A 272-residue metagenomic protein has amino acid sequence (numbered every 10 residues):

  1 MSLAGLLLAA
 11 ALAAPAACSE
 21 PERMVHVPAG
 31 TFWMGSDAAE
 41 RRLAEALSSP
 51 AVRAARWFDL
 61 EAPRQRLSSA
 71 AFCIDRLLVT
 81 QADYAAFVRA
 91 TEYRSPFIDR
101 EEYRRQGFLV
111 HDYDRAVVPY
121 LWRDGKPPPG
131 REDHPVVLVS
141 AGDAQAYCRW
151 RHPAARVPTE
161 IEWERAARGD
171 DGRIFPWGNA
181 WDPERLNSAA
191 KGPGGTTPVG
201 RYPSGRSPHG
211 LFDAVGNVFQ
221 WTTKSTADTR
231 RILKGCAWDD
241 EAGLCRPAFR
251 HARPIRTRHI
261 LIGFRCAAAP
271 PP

Functional and structural regions predicted by a protein language model:
M1-A4: Bacterial N-terminal signal peptides that target proteins for export
L7-L8, L12: Hydrophobic helical h-region of N-terminal Sec-dependent signal peptides in bacterial secretory/periplasmic proteins
A17-S19, R149, R165, A267: Sequence contexts marking disulfide-bonded cysteines in secreted/extracellular proteins
C18-H26: GGW-centered surface loops in extracellular recognition modules
H26-V27, W33, A38-R42, A46-R56 (+1 more regions): Functional-site microenvironments in short loops/helix caps that host divalent-cation chemistry
F72, V79, A85-F97, C148-P153: Short capping motifs at secondary-structure boundaries
I260-P272: Short, structured beta-strand segments at or near domain termini in extracellular proteins/domains
